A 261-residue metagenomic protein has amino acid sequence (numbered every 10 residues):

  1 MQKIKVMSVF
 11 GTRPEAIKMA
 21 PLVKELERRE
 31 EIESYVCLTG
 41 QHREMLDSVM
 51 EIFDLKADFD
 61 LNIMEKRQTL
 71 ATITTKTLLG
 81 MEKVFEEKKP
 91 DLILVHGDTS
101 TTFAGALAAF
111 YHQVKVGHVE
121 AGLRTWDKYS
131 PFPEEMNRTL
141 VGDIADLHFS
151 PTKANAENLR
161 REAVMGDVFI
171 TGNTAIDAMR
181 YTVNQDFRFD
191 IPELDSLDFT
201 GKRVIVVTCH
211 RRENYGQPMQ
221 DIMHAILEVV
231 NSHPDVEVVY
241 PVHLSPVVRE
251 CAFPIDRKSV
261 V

Functional and structural regions predicted by a protein language model:
M1-G40: N-terminal subdomain of nucleotide-sugar transferases
E31-K76, G80: Conserved nucleotide-sugar phosphate-binding/catalytic loop shared by glycosyltransferases and other
T39, R43-E44, I144-Q217: A nucleotide-sugar donor-handling region in carbohydrate enzymes
H42, D47-V49, Q68, F187-V261: Donor-nucleotide binding loops and adjacent catalytic segments primarily of GT-B fold Leloir glycosyltransferases
K89-D91: Proline-aspartate-enriched helix->loop->beta-strand connector
L94-H112: An aromatic- and histidine-rich active-site surface loop
G117-F132, D146: A short, histidine- and acid-enriched strand-loop-helix "catalytic/donor-clamping" loop that lines the nucleotide-sugar
E134-L147: Membrane-proximal helix-turn-helix segments that form the acceptor-binding/catalytic region of lipid-linked
